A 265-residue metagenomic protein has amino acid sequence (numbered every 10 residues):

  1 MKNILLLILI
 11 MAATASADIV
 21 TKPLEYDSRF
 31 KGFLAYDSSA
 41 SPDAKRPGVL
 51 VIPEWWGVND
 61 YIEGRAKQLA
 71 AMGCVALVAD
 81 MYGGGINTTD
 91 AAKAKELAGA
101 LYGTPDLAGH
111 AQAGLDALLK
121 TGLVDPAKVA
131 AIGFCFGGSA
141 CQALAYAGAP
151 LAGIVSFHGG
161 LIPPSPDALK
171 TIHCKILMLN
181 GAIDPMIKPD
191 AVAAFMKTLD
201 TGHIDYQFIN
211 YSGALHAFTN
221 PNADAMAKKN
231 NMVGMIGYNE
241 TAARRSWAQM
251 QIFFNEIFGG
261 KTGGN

Functional and structural regions predicted by a protein language model:
I8-A17: Hydrophobic h-region of N-terminal signal peptides that target proteins for export in Gram-negative bacteria
T21-G122, P221-I236: Serine-hydrolase catalytic machinery in alpha/beta-hydrolase-like enzymes
R65, K188-T198: Short alpha-helix in the alpha/beta-hydrolase fold that links the catalytic acid
A111-I172: Primarily recognizes the serine-hydrolase "nucleophile elbow" in alpha/beta-hydrolase and SGNH/GDSL folds
T171-I176, G202-D205: Short, proline-enriched alpha-helix->beta-strand connector loops that line the catalytic pocket of alpha/beta-hydrolase
I172, M178-N180, Y211: Short beta-strand/loop motif that positions the catalytic acidic residue of the alpha/beta-hydrolase fold
I183-I187, H216-A217: Acidic catalytic loop of the alpha/beta-hydrolase fold
D205-N265: C-terminal catalytic histidine-bearing segment of alpha/beta-hydrolase fold enzymes
